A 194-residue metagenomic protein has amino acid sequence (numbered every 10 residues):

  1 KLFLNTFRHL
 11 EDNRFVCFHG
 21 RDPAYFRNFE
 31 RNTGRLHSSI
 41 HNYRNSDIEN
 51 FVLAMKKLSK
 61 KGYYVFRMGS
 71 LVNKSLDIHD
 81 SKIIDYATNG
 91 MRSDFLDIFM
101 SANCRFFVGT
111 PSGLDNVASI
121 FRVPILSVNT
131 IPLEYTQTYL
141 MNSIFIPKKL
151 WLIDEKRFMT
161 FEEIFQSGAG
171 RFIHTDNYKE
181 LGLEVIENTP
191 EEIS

Functional and structural regions predicted by a protein language model:
K1-D22, R27-R35: Nucleotide-sugar donor-binding and catalytic loop/hinge architecture of NDP-sugar-dependent glycosyltransferases
K1-N5, H9, L140-S194: Leloir-type glycosyltransferase catalytic cores
F15, V65, I125: Hydrophobic anchor at the start of a short beta-strand that flanks the dinucleotide cofactor-binding loop
F18-F26, S46-S93: Catalytic donor nucleotide-activated moiety binding site of glycosyltransferases and closely related
A24-N28, K74-D77, N116-V117, E134-T138: Short catalytic/ligand-binding loop motif for oxyanion handling, primarily in non-cytosolic enzymes, centered on
L36-Y43: Surface-exposed cleft-lining segments at the edges of enzyme active sites
E49-V52, F95-I98, S112, N116 (+1 more regions): A structural signal for well-ordered alpha-helical segments within the folded catalytic domains of diverse enzymes
D97-S143: A donor-sugar binding/catalytic signature common to diverse glycosyltransferases and related nucleotide-sugar
